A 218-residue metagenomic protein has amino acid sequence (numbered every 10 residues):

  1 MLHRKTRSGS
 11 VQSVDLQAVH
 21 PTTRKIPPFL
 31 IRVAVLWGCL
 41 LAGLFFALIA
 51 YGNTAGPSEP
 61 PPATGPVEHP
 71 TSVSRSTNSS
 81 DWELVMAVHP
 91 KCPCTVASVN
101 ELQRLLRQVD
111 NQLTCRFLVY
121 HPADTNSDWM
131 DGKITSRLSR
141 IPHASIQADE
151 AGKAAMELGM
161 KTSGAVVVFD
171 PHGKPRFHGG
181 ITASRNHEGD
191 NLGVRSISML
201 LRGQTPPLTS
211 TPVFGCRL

Functional and structural regions predicted by a protein language model:
M1-P70: N-terminal targeting signals for export/organelle localization
P60-W82, E101-R107: A short beta-strand-turn-helix
T77-L102, Q112, R116, I197: Short active-site neighborhood of thiol/selenol oxidoreductases, capturing the structured segment around
H89, L118-P122, P171: Cofactor-binding loop segments of dinucleotide-utilizing enzymes, especially the Rossmann-like FAD- and NAD(P)+-binding
C92-T95, V166, C216: The canonical Cys-X-X-Cys-His
V96-L138, A148-E157: Structural microenvironment flanking redox-active thiols in thiol-disulfide oxidoreductases
I134-D170, P175-R176: Short, internal strand/loop/helix patches that form the active-site neighborhood or redox-interaction surface
V168-D170, P175-R176, G180-L218: Thiol-/selenol-based redox modules, centered on thioredoxin-like and closely related oxidoreductase domains
